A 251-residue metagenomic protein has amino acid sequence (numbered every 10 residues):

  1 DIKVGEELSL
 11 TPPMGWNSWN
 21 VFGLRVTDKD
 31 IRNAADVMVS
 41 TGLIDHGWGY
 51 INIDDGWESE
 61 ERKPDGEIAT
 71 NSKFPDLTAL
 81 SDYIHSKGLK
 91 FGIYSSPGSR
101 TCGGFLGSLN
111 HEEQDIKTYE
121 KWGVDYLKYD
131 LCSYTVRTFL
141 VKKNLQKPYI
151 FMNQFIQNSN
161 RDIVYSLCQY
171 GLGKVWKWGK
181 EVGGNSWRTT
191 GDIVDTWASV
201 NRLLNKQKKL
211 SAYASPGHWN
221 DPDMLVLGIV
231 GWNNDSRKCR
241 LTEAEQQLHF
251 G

Functional and structural regions predicted by a protein language model:
D1-L8: Extended acidic/polar, glycine-enriched regions that form or flank non-catalytic beta-rich accessory modules
S9, I31, E112, L145 (+1 more regions): Active-site-proximal structural scaffolding
P12-S18, G47-D54, K90-S95, E120 (+6 more regions): Structural recognition of the beta-strand scaffold that forms the well-ordered cores of secreted hydrolase catalytic
N20-F22, N33-F139: Aromatic-lined carbohydrate-binding/catalytic grooves of carbohydrate-active enzymes
T27-D28: Fold-level signature of zinc-dependent metallopeptidase catalytic domains
G66-A69, S108-L109, P148-M152, G179-W187: Short secondary-structure boundary/capping segments
Q114, D162-G251: Glycan-recognition surfaces
Y126, C132-Y134, F139-V164, G171: Extracytoplasmic, non-cytosolic globular domains
